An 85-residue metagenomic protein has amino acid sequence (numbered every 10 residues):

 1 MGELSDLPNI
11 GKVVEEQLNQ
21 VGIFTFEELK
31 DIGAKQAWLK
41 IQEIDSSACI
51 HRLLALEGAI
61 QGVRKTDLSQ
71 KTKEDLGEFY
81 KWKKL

Functional and structural regions predicted by a protein language model:
M1-P8: Sterile Alpha Motif
V13-V21, Q36: Catalytic DNA-binding helix-loop module of base-excision-repair DNA glycosylases/AP lyases
I23, D31-A34: ATP/adenylate-binding site constellation spanning eukaryotic-like Ser/Thr protein kinases, ABC-transporter
W38-T66: Alpha-helical interaction/regulatory segments in DNA maintenance proteins
A55-L85: C-terminal structural segments of small proteins and small subunits
